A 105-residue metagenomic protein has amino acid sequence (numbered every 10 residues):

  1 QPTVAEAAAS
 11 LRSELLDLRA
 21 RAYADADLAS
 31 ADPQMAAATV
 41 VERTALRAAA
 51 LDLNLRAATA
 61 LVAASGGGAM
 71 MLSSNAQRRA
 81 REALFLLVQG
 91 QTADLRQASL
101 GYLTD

Functional and structural regions predicted by a protein language model:
Q1-Q34: Extended amphipathic alpha-helical segments enriched in small hydrophobics
V4, V40-V41, V62, A69 (+1 more regions): Extended aliphatic helical segments
A8-L15, R43-A58, A80: Short amphipathic alpha-helical coiled-coil/interface segments
S10-S13, S30, S65, S73-S74 (+1 more regions): Generic serine detector
L16, A20-Y23, D27, L55-A63 (+1 more regions): Charged/polar positions within long, soluble alpha-helices
A22-D25, R43, N54, A64-S65 (+2 more regions): Functionally constrained cores in energy, signaling, and assembly domains
D27-A49, A58-A60, A64, A76: Catalytic-core signal marking the mid-to-C-terminal active-site face
G68-D105: Glycine-rich phosphate/cofactor-binding loops in nucleotide/flavin-utilizing enzymes
